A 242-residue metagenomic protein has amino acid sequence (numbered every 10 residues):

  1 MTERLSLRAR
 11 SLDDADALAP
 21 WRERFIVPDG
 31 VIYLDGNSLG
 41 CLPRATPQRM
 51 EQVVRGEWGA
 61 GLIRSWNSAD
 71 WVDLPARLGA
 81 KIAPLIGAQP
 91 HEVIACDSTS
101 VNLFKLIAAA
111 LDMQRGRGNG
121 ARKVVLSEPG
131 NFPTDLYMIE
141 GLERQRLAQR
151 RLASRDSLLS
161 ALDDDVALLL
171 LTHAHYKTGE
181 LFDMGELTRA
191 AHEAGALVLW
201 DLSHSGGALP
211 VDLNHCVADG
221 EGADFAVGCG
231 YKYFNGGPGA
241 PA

Functional and structural regions predicted by a protein language model:
M1-A242: Pyridoxal 5′-phosphate
